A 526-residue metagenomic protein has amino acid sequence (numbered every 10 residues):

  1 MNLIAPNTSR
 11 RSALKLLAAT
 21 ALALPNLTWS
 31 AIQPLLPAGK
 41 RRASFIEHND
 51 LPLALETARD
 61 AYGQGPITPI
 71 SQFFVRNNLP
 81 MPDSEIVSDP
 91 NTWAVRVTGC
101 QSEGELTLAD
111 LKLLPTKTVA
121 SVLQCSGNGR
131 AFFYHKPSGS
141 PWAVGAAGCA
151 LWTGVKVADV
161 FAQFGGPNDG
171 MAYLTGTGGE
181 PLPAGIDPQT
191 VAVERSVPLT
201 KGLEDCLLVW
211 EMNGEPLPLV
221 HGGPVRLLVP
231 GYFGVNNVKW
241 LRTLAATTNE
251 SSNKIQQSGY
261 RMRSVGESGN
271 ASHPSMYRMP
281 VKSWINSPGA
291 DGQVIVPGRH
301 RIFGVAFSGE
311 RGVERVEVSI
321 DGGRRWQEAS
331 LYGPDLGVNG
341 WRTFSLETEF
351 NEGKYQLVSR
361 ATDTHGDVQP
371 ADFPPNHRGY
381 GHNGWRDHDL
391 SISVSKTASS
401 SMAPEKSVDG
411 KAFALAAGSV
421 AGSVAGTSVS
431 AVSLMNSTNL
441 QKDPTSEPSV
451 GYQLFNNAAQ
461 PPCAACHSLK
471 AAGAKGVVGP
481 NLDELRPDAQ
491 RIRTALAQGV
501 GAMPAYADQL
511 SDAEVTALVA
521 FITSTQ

Functional and structural regions predicted by a protein language model:
M1-T8, A19-A23: N-terminal secretory signal peptides
A31-K396, S400, P404, G410-F413: Structured, non-membrane catalytic/scaffold regions adjacent to prosthetic-group chemistry
A143-G154, P444, P448, K475 (+3 more regions): Solvent-exposed, acidic/flexible segments
V318, S433, D508-Q526: C-terminal capping alpha-helices of c-type cytochrome domains
S423-A458: Electrostatic cytochrome c docking/interface patches
P448, Y452-N456, A464-V500, P504-Q509: Gly/Gly-Pro-rich "capping" loops immediately C-terminal to redox-active cysteine motifs in periplasmic/lumenal
